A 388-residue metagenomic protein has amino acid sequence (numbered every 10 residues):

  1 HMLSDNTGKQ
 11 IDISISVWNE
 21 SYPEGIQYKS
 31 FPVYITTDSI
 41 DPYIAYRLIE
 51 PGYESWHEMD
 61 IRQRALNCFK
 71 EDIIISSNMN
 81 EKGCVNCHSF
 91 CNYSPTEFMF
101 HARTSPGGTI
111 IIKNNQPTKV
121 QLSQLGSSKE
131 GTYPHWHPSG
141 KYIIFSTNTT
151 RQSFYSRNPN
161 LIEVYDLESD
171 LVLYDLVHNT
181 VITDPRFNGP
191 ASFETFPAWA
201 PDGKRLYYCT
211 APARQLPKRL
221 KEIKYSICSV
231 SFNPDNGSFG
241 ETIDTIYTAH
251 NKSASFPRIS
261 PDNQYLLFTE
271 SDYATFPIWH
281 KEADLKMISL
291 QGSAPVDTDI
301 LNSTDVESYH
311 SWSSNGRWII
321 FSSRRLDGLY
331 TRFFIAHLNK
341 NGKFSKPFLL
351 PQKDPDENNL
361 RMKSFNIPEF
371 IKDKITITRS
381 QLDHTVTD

Functional and structural regions predicted by a protein language model:
H1-D388: Sequence signature of WD/YWTD-type beta-propeller architectures
